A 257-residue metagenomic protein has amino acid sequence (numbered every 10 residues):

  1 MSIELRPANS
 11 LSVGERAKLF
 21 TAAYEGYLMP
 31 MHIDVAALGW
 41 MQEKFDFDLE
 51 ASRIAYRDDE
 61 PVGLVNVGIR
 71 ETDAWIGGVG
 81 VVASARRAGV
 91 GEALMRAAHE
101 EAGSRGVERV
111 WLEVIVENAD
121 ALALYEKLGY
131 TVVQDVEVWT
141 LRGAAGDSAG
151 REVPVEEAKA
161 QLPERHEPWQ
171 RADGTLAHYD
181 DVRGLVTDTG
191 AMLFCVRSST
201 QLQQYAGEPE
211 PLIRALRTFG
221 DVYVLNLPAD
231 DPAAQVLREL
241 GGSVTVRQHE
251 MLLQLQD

Functional and structural regions predicted by a protein language model:
M1-L11, G143-E157, D257: Conserved N-terminal entry element of GNAT/NAT acetyltransferase domains
A17-T21, E25-N66, A160-G184: Active-site rim helix/loop that mediates acceptor-substrate recognition in acyltransferases
T72-A83, A191-E210: Conserved acetyl-CoA binding element of GNAT-fold acetyltransferases
V81, R87-E100, A123-K127, A206-T218: Conserved acetyl-CoA-binding loop-helix of GNAT-fold acetyltransferases
A88, E92, E108, V116-Q134 (+1 more regions): Conserved active-site alpha-helix within GNAT-family acetyltransferase domains
A102-E113, F219-P228: Conserved GNAT acetyl-CoA-binding A-motif
E126-C195: Amide-forming acyltransferase catalytic core, primarily the GNAT-like/NAT-type and related acyltransferase folds
V196-L240: Acyl-donor binding region in acyl/amide transferases
